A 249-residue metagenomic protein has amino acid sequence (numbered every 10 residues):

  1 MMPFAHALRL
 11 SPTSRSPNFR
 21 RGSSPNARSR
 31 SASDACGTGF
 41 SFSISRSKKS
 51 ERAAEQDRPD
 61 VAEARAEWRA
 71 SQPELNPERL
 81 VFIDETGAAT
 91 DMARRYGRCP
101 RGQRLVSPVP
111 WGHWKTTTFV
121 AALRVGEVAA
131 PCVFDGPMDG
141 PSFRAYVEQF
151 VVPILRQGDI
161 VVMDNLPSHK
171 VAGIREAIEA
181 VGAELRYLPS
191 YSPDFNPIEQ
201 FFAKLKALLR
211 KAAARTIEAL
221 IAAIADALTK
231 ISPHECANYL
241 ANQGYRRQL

Functional and structural regions predicted by a protein language model:
M1-L249: Short functional hotspots at interaction and active-site rims
